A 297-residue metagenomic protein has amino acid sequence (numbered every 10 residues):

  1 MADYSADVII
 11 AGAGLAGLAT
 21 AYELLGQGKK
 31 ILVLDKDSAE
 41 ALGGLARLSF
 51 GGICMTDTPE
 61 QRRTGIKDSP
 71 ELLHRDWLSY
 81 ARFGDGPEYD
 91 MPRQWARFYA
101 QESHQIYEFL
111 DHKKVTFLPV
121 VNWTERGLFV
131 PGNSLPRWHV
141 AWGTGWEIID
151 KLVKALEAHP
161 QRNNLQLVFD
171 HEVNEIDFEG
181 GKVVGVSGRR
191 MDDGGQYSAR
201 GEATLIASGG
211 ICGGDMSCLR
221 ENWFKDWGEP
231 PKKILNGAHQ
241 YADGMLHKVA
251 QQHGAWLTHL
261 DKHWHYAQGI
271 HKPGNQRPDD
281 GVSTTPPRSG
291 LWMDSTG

Functional and structural regions predicted by a protein language model:
A6-V33: N-terminal Rossmann-like FAD-binding beta1-loop-alpha1 element of flavoenzymes
A13, D57, S208-G209: Glycine-rich, N-terminal phosphate-binding loop of Rossmann-like dinucleotide-binding domains
G26-R47: Glycine-rich FAD pyrophosphate-binding loop
L34, D177, R190, M293-D294: Hydrophobic alpha-helical segments, especially N-terminal targeting/anchoring helices
L42, W95-Y197, G201, G214-C218 (+1 more regions): Conserved redox-cofactor binding core of oxidoreductases
G52-Y99: Glycine-rich active-site loop/strand segments that organize a redox cofactor
G195, A199-G274: Glycine-rich loop(s) and the adjacent beta-strand/alpha-helix scaffold that form part
G269-G297: FAD cofactor-binding and catalytic pocket of flavoenzymes
